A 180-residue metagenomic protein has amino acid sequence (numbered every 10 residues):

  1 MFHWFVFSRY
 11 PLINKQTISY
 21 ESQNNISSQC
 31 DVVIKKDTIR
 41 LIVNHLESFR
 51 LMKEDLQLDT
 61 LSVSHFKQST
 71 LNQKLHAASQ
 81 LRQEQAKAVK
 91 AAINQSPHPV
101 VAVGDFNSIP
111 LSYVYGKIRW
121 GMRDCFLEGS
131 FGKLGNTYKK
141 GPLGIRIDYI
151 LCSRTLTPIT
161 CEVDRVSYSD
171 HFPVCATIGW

Functional and structural regions predicted by a protein language model:
M1-E54, E162-R165: Structured beta-strand-rich core segments of catalytic domains in phosphoester-bond hydrolases
K15-I18, Q23-S28, K87, F131-K140: N-terminal post-signal-peptidase region of extra-cytosolic proteins
Y20-S22, K74-A88: Soluble or luminal CAZymes and related metallo-dependent hydrolases
I42, V101-A102: Hydrophobic positions in the central parallel beta-sheet of the AAA+
L46, D105-F106: Active-site metal-binding loops of divalent metal-dependent hydrolases
M52-L56, Y113-Y115: Short aromatic-enriched loop/helix-cap "lid" or pocket-rim segments at secondary-structure transitions that line
L56-L75: A solvent-exposed, charged loop/short amphipathic helix patch at secondary-structure junctions
E84, A91-V100, F106-W180: Metal-dependent phosphoester-hydrolase catalytic domains
